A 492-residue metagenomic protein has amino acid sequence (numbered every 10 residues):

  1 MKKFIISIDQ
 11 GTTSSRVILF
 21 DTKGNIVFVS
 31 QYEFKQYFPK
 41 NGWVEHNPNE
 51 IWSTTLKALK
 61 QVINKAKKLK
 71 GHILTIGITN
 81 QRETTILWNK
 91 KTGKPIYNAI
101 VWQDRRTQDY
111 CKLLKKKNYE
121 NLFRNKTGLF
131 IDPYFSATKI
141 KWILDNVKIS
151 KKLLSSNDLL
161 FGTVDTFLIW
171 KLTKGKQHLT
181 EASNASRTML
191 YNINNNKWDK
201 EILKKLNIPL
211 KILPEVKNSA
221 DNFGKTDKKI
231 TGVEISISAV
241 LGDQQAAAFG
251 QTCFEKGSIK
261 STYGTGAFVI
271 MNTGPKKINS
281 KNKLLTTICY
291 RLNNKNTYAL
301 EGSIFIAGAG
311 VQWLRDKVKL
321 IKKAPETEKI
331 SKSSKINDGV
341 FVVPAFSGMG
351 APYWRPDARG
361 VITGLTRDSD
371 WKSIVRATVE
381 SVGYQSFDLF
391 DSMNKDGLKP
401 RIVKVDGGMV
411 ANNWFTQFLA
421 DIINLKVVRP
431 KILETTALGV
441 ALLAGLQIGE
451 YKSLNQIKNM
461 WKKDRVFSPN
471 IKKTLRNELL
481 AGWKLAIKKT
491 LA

Functional and structural regions predicted by a protein language model:
M1-Y97, N125, E215, T231-A239 (+2 more regions): N-terminal glycine/serine-rich phosphate-binding loop of ATP-dependent small-molecule kinases, especially carbohydrate
I6-I8, T22, Q108, K115-L129 (+4 more regions): Active-site core segments that coordinate phosphate-bearing ligands/cofactors across diverse enzyme families
Y32-F34, N218, Y290, P469: Active-site donor-binding loop signature of nucleotide-sugar glycosyltransferases
A66-V101, F130-S136, I169-N192, K217 (+1 more regions): Short beta-strand-loop/turn "lid" adjacent to the catalytic site in phosphate-handling enzymes
D104: Carbohydrate-associated surface elements
L203-D221: A conserved helix-loop-beta module that forms one wall/lid of the active-site cleft in ATP-utilizing catalytic domains
